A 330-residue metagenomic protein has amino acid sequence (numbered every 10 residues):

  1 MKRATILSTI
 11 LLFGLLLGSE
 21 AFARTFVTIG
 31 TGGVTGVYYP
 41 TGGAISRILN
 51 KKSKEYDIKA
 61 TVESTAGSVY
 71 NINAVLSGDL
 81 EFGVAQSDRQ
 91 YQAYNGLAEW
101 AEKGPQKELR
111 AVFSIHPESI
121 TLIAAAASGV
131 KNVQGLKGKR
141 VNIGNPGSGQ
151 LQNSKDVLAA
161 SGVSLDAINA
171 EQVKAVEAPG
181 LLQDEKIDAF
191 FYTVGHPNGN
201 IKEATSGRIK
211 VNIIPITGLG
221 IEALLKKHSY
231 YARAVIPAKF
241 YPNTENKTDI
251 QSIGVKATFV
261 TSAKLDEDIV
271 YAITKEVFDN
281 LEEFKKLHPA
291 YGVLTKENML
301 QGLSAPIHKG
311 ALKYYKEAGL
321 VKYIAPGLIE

Functional and structural regions predicted by a protein language model:
M1-S8: Bacterial N-terminal signal peptides that target proteins for export
S8-L16: Bacterial N-terminal signal peptides
L16-A23: Sec/Tat signal peptide C-region and signal peptidase I cleavage site
F26-K52, E118-D184, E297, Q301 (+1 more regions): Bilobed "Venus flytrap"/periplasmic-binding protein-like clamshell domains and structurally analogous long
S46-R47, T61-K103, V130, V176-L181 (+1 more regions): Pocket-flanking alpha-helical
N50-T65, A159-V173, K186-A189, R208-K210 (+1 more regions): A local structural motif
S87-R89, A98-E102, S164-F259, K264-L265: Pocket-lining segment of extracytoplasmic ligand-binding domains
E177, V194-P215, A223-K226, L265-E330: An extracytoplasmic/periplasmic, membrane-proximal ligand-sensing/linker region
